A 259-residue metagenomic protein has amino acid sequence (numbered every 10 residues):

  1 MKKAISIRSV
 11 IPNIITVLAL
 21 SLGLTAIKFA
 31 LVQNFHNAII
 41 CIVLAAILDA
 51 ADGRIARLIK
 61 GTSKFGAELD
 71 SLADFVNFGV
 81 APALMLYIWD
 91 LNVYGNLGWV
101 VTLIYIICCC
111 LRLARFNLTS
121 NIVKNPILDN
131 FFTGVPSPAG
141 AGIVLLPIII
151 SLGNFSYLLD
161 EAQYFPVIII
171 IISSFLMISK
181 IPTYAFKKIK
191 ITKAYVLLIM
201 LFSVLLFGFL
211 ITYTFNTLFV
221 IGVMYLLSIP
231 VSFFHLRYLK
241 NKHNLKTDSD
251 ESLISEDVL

Functional and structural regions predicted by a protein language model:
M1-A50, I55, I221, S232 (+1 more regions): Topogenic membrane-insertion module of multi-pass membrane proteins
M1-L20, R57-F75, F116-A139, P182-Y195 (+1 more regions): Interhelical loop and helix-boundary elements at the membrane-water interface of polytopic inner-membrane proteins
R8-S9, F78-G79, I178, L227: Hydrophobic alpha-helical transmembrane segments of integral membrane proteins, especially lipid-exposed positions
I11-V17, L58-F116, L146-I149: Multi-pass membrane catalytic core of lipid/isoprenoid biosynthesis enzymes
L24-I27, L44, P82, I107-C110 (+2 more regions): Alpha-helical transmembrane segments of polytopic integral membrane proteins, especially the permease/helical cores
T25-I40, V76, V80-L103, L146-F165 (+1 more regions): Helix-coil boundary and interhelical linker segments in multi-pass alpha-helical membrane proteins
A50-R57, L111-N121, Y164-P182: Hydrophobic, membrane-facing alpha-helical anchors
D129-L259: C-terminal membrane-associated helical module and adjoining short loops/tails
